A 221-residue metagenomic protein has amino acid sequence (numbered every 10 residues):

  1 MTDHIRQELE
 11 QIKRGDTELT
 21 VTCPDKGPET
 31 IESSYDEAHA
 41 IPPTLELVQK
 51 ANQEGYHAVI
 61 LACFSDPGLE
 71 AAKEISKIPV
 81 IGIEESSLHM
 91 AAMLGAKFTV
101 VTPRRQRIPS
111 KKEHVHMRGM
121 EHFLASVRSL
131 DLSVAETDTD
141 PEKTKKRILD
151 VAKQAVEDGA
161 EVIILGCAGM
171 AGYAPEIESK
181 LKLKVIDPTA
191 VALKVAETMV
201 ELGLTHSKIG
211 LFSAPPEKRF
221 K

Functional and structural regions predicted by a protein language model:
M1, A92-L130, K143, T198-K221: Short, glycine-/small-residue-rich phosphate/pyrophosphate-handling segment
H4-T17: A short, Lys/Arg-enriched amphipathic alpha-helix followed by its capping loop at the start of a domain
E18-P42, A135-P141: N-terminal beta-loop-helix "entrance" segment that forms/cooperates in small-molecule cofactor or anionic ligand
P28-L47, A62-I75: N-terminal active-site wall of soluble small-molecule enzyme domains
T30, R107, K112-G166, Y173: Active-site rim beta-loop-alpha module in soluble metabolic enzymes
S34-K50, E54, K143-V151: Glycine-rich, highly charged phosphate/nucleotide-binding loops
Q53-C63, A160-C167: Periplasmic-binding protein-like
K73-L94, I177-L193: Short, acidic/small-residue loops that bind anionic groups at enzyme active sites
